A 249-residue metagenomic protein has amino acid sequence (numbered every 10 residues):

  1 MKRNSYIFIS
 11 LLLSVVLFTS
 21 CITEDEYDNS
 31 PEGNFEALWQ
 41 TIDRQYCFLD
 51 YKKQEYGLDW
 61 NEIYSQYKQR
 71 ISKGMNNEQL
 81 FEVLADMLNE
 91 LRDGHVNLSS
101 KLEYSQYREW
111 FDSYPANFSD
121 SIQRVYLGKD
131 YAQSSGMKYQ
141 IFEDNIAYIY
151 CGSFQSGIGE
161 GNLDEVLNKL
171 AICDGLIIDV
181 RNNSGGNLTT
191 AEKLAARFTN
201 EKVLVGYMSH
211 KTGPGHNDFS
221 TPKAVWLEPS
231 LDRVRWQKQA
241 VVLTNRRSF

Functional and structural regions predicted by a protein language model:
M1-D28: Bacterial Sec-dependent N-terminal signal peptides
V15, L170-I172, V234: Alpha-helix termination/capping residues and helix-transition junctions
S20-A224, Q239: Flexible, low-complexity junctional segments that flank or bridge functional domains
G185, E228-W236: Active-site microenvironments of hydrolase-like enzyme catalytic domains
R246-F249: Short, intrinsically disordered, charge-balanced linker/junction segments flanking boundaries in proteins
